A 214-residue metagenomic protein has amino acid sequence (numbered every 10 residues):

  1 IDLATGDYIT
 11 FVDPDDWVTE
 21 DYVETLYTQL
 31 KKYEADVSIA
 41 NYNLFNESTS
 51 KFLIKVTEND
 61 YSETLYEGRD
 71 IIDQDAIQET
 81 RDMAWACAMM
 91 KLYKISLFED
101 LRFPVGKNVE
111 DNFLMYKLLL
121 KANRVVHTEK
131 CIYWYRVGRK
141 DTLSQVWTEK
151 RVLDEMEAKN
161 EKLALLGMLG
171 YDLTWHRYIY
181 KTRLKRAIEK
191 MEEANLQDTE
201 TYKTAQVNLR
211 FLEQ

Functional and structural regions predicted by a protein language model:
I1-D2: Short, conserved alpha-helix that lines the donor NDP-sugar binding/gating region of sugar-transfer enzymes
I9: Short aromatic/hydrophobic "clamp" motif used to bind/position activated sugar donors
V12-P14: Catalytic metal- and UDP-sugar-binding loop of GT-A-like glycosyltransferases, i.e., residues flanking the conserved
W17-K117, K121-V125, V137, D141-E149: Donor-binding/catalytic cores of nucleotide-activated saccharide and glycerol-phosphate transferases/polymerases
A35, E193-Q214: Membrane-interface aromatic/basic loop that binds lipid-linked glycans or pyrophosphate carriers, typified by
E67-G68, E157-R177, Q214: C-terminal, non-catalytic tails of nucleotide-sugar-dependent glycosyltransferases
Y178-E189: Amphipathic alpha-helical repeat scaffolds of TPR domains
